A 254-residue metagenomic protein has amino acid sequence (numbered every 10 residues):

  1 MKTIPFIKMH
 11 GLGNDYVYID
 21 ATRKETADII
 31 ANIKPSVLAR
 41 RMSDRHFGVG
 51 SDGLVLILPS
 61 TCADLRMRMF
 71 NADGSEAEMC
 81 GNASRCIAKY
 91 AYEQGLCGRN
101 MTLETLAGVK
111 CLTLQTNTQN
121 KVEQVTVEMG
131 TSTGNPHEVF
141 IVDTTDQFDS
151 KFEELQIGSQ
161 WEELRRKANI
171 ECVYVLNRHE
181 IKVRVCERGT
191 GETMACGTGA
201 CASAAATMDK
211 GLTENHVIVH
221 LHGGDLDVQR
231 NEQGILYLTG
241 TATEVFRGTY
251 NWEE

Functional and structural regions predicted by a protein language model:
M1-K121, E138-E254: A glycine-rich beta-to-alpha transition motif near the start of alpha/beta enzyme domains, typified by
Q124-T133: Short, intrinsically disordered, charge-balanced linker/junction segments flanking boundaries in proteins
